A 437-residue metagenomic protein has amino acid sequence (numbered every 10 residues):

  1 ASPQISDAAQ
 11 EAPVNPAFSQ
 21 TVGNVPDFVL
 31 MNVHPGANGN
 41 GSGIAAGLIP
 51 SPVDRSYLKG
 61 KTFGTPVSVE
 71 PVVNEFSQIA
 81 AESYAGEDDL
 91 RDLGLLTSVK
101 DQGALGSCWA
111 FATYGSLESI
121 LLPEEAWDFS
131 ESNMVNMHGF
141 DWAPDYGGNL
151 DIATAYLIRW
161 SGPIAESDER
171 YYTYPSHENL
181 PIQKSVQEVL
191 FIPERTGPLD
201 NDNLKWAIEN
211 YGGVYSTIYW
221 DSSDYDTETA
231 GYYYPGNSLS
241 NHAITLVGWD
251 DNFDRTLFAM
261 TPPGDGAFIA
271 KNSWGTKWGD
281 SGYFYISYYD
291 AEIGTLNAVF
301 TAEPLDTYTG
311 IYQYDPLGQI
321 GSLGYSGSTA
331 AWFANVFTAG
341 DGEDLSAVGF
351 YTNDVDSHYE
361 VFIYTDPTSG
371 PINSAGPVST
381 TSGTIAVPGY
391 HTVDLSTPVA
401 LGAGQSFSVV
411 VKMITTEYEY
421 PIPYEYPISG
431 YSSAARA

Functional and structural regions predicted by a protein language model:
A1-D344, D354-G383, P427: Catalytic-core signature of thiol
I218, T352, V411-M413: Conserved "cap/hinge" positions at secondary-structure junctions
D356-R436: Aromatic- and Gly/Pro-enriched, solvent-exposed loop/edge beta-strand patches characteristic of beta-rich domains
